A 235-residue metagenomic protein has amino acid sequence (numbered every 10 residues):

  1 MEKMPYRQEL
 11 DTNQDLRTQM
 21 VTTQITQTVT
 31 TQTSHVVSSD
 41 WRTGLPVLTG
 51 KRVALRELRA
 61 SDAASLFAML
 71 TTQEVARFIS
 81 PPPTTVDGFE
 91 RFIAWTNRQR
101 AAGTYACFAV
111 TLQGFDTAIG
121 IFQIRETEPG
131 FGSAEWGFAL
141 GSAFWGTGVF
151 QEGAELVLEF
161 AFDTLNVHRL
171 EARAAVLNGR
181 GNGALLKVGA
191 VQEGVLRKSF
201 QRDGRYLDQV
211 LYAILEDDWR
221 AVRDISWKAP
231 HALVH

Functional and structural regions predicted by a protein language model:
E2-E74, C107, T111-H235: Acyl-donor (CoA/ACP) binding surface of acyl/acetyltransferases
L70, I79, R100-A101: Hydrophobic residues in alpha-helical segments
E74-W95, A106-F108: Conserved GNAT-fold acetyl-CoA-binding loop/helix
W95-Q99, F160: A generic secondary-structure signal
R98-G103, A190: Short loop/turn motifs at secondary-structure junctions and domain boundaries
